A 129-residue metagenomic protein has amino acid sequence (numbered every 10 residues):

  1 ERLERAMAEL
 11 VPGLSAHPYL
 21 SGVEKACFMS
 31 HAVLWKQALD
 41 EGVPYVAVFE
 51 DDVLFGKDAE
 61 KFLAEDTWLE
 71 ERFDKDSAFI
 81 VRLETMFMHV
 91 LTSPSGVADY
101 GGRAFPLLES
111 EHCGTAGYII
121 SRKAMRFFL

Functional and structural regions predicted by a protein language model:
E1-F49, V53-L129: An acidic/histidine-cluster motif and surrounding catalytic segment that typifies divalent-metal-assisted enzyme active
